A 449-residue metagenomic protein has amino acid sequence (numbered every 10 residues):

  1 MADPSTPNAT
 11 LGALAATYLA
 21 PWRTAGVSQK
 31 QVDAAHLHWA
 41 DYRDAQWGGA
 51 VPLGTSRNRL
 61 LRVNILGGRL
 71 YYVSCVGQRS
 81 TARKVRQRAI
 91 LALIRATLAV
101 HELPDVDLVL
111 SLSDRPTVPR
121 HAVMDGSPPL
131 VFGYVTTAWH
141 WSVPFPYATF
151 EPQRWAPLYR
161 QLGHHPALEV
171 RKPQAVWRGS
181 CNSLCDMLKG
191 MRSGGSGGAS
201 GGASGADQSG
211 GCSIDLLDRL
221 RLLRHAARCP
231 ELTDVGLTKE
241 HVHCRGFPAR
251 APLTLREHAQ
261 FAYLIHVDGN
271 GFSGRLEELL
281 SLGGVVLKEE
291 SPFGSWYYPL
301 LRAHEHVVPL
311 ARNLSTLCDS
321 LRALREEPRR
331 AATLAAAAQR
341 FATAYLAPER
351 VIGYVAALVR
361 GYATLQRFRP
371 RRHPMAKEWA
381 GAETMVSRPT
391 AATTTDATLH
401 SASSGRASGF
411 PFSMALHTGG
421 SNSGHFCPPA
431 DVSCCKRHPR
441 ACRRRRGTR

Functional and structural regions predicted by a protein language model:
M1-F247, P252-L253, G409-F412, G424-P428 (+2 more regions): Secretory-pathway glycan-assembly enzymes, especially type II membrane glycosyltransferases that use nucleotide-sugar
G197-S204, T398-S408, T448-R449: Long, low-complexity intrinsically disordered regions of secretory-pathway proteins
L223, A392, A441-R449: General helical structural elements
P252-M385, P389-A391, G405, G409-P439 (+1 more regions): Catalytic binding pocket for nucleotide-activated donors in carbohydrate/polymer assembly enzymes
